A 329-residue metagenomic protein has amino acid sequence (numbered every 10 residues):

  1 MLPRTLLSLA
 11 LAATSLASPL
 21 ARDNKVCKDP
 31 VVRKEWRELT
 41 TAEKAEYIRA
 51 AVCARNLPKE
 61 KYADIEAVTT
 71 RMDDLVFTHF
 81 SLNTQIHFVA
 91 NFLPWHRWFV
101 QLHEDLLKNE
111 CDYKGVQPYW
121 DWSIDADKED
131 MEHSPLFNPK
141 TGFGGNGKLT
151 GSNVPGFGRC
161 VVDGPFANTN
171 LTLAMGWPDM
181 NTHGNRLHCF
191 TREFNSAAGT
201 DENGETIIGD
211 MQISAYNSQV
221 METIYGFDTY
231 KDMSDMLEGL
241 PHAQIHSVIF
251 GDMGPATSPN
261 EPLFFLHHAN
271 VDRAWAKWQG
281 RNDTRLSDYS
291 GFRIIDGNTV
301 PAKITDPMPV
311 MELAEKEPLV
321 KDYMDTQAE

Functional and structural regions predicted by a protein language model:
M1-D23: Fungal secretory targeting signals
S18-E329: C-terminal accessory segments of proteins
